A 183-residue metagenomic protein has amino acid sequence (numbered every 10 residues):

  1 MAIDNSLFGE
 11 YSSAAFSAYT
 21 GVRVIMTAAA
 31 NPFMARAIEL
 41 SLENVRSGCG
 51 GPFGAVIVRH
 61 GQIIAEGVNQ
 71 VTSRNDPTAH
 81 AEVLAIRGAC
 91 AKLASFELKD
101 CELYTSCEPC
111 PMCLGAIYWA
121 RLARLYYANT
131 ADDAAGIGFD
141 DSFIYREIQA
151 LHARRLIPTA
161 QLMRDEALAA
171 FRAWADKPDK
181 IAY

Functional and structural regions predicted by a protein language model:
A2-R46, P109, A116-Y183: Zinc-dependent deaminase
G48-P52: Short, flexible loop/turn motifs enriched in small residues
F53-V58: Short beta-strand scaffold segments in enzyme catalytic cores
A65-G67: Short hydrophobic alpha-helix segments
V71-S73: A short acidic/small-residue loop/turn micro-motif
N75, A79-A120: Helix-adjacent hinge/juxtasegments
